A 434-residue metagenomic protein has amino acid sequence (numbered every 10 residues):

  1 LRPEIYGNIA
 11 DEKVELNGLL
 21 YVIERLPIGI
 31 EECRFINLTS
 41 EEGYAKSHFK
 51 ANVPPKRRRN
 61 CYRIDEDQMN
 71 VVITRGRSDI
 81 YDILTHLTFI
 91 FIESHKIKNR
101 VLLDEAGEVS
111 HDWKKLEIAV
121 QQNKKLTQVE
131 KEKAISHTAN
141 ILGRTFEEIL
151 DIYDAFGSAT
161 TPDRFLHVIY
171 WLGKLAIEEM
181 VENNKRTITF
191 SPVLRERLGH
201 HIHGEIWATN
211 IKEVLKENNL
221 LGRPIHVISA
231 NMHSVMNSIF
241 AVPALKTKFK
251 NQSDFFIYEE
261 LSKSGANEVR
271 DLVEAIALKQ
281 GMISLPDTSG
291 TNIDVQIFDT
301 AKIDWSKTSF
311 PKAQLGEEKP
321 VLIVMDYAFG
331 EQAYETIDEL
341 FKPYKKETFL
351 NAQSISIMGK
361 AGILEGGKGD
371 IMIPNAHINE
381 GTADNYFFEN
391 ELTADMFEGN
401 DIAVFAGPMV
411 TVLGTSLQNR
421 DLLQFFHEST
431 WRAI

Functional and structural regions predicted by a protein language model:
L1-A139, R197-E205, D294-I434: Glycine-rich phosphate- or other oxyanion-binding loops that anchor nucleotides, phosphorylated ligands
T127, L142-T145, T160: Ser/Thr-centered flexible coil motifs
E148-R164, W171, I177-N184, T189: Long non-globular sequence segments
G157-G173, S262-K263, S289-D304: Short N-terminal helix-initiation segments at or just after the protein's N-terminus
L175-L221, G330-A333, P343: N-terminal glycine-/serine-/threonine-rich phosphate-binding loop
L221-R223, N351: Short, basic and Ser/Thr-rich N-terminal targeting/leader segments
R223-N231, V321-A328: Short, hydrophobic/proline-enriched secondary-structure or compact coil segments at domain edges
P224-H226, A230-I293, I371-D384: Adenosine ribonucleotide-centric catalytic and binding domains
